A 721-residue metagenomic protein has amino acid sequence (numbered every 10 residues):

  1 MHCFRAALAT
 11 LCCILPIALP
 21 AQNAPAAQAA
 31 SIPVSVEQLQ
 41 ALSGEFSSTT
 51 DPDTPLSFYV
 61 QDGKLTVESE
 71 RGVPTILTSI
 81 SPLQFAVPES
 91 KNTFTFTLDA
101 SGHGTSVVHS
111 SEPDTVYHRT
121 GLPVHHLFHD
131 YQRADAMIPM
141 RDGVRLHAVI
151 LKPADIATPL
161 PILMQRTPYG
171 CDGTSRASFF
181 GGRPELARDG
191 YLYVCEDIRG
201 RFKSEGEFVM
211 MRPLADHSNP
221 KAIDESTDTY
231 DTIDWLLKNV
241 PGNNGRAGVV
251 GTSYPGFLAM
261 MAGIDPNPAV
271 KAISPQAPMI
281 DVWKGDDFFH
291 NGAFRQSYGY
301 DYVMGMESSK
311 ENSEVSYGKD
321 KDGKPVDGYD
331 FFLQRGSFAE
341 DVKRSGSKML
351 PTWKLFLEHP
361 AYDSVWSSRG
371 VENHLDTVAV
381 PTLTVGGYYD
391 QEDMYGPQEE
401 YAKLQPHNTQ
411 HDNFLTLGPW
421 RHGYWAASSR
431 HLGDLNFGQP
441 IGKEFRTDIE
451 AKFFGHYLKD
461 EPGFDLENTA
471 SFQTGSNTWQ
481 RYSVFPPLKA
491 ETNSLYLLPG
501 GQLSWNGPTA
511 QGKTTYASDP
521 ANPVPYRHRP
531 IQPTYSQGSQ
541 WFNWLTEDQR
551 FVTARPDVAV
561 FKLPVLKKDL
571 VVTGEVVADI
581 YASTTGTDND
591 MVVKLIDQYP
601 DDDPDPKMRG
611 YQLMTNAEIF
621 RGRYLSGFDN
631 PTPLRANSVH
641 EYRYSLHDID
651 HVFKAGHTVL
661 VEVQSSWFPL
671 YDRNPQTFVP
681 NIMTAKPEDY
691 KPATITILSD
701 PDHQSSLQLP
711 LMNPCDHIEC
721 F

Functional and structural regions predicted by a protein language model:
Q22-L127: Peripheral terminal and inter-domain segments
L122-I156, K562, L566-K568: N-terminal cap/lid segment of alpha/beta-hydrolase-fold proteins
Q132, M137, L432-Q439, E444-I449 (+1 more regions): Glycine/threonine-rich phosphate-binding loop and adjacent beta-strand/alpha-helix elements that clamp
A154-N239, F288, A427-F437, R555 (+4 more regions): Cap/lid segment of the alpha/beta-hydrolase catalytic domain
R188, M210-P213, H217-A222, S226 (+1 more regions): Accessory cap/linker subdomain of secreted extracellular hydrolases
P241-S253: Alpha/beta-hydrolase fold nucleophile elbow
V378, T384-G386: Short beta-strand/loop motif that positions the catalytic acidic residue of the alpha/beta-hydrolase fold
Q391-Q398: Conserved alpha/beta-hydrolase "acid-adjacent" motif
